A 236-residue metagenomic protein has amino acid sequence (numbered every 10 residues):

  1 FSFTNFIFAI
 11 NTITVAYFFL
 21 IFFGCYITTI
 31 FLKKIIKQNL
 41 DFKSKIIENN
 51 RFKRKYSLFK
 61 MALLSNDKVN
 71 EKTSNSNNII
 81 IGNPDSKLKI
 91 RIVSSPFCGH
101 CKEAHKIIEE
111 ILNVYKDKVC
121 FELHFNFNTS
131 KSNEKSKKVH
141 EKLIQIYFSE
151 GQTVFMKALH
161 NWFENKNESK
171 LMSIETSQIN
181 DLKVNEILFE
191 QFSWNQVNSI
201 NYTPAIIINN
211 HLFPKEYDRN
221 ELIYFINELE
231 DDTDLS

Functional and structural regions predicted by a protein language model:
F1-N70, S236: N-terminal targeting signals for export/organelle localization
F1-T4, I90, S95-H100: Functional transmembrane helices that embed catalytic/metal-coordinating motifs
S2-L20, I27-T28, E109-Y115, H124 (+1 more regions): C-terminal cap of thioredoxin/glutaredoxin-like
F42-N50, S76-I79, A158-N165: Short low-complexity stretches enriched in small and charged residues
E71-L88, N113: A short beta-strand-turn-helix
P84-D85, V93, I200: A generic fold-level signal
L88-K89, A205: Structural motif
P96-F97, K102-V184, W194-N201: Structural alpha/beta surface segment adjacent to cysteine/selenocysteine redox centers across thiol/disulfide enzymes
